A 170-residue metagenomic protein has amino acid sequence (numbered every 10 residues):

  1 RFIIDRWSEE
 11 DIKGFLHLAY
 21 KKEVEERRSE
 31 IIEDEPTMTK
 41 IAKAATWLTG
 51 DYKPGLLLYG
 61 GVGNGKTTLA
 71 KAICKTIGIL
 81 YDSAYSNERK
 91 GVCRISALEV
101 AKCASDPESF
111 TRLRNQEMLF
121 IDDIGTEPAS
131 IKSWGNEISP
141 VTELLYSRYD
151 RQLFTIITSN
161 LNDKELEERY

Functional and structural regions predicted by a protein language model:
R1-Y52: A short, basic N-terminal segment
D51-Y52, E88, L113-N115, R148-Q152: Short loop/turn elements that form and flank the Walker-type P-loop nucleotide-binding site in RecA-like NTPase cores
L56-L58: Hydrophobic anchor at the beta1->P-loop junction of P-loop NTPases
G63-K66: Conserved glycine(s) of the Walker
L69, I73: Hydrophobic positions on the alpha1 helix immediately C-terminal to the Walker A/P-loop
K75-L119: AAA+/P-loop NTPase substrate/partner-engagement loops
D122-I124: Walker B catalytic acidic pair
T126-Y170: Replace "adjacent to P-loop NTPase cores in ATP/GTP-dependent enzymes" with "adjacent to NTP-binding cores
